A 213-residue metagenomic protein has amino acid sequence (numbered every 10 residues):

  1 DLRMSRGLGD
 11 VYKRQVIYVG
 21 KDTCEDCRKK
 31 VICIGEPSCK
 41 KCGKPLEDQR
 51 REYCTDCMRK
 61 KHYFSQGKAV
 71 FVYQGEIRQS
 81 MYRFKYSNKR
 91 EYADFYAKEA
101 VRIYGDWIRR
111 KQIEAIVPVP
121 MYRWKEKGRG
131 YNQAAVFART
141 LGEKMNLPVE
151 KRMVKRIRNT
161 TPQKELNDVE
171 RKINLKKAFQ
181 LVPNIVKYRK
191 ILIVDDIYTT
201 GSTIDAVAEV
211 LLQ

Functional and structural regions predicted by a protein language model:
R3-Q213: Glycine-rich phosphate/pyrophosphate-handling loop used in enzymes and phosphotransfer proteins
